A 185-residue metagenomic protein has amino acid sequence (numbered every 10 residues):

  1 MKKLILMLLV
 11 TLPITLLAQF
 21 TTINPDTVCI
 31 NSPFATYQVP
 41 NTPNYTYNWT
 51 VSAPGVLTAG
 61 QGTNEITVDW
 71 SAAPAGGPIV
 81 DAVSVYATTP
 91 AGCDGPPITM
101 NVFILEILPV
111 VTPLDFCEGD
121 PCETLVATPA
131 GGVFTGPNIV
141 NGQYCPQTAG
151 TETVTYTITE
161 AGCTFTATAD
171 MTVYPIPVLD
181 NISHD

Functional and structural regions predicted by a protein language model:
M1-D185: Extracellular low-complexity Ser/Thr/Asn/Gly-rich intrinsically disordered segments
